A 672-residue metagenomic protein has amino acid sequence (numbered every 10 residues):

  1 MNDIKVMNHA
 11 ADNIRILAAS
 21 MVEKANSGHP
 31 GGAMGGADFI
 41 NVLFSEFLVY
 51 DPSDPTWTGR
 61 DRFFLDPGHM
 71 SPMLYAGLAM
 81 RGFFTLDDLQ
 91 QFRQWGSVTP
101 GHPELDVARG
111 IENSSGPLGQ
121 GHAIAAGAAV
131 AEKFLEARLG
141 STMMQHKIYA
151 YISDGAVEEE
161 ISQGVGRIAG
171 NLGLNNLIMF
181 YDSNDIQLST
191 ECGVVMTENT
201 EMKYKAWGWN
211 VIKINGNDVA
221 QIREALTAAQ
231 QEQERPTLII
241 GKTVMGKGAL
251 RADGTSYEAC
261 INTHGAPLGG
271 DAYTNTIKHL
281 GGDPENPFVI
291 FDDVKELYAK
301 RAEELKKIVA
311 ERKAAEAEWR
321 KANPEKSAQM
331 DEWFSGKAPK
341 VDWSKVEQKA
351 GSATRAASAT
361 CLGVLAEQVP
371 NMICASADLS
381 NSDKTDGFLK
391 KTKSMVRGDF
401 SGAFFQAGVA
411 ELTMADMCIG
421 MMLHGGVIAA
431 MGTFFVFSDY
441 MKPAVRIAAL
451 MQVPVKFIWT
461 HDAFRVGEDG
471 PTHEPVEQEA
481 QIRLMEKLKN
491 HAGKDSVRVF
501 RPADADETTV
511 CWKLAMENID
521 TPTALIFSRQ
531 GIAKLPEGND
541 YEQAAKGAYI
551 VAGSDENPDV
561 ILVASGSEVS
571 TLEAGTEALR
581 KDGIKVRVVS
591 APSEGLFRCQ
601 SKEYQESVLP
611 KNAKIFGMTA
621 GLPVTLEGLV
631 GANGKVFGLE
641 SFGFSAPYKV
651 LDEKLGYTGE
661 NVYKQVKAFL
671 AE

Functional and structural regions predicted by a protein language model:
M1-K147, E296, A302-I526, G531 (+2 more regions): Thiamine diphosphate
D66, S153-D154, N217, A410 (+2 more regions): Structured loop/turn residues at secondary-structure junctions
Q94-D106, I124, V130, F134-Q145 (+5 more regions): Thiamine diphosphate
Y149, I373, I561-V563: Conserved beta-strand elements of the Class I
A150-Y151, M179, A375, F616: Residue-level marker for buried hydrophobic side chains located in beta-strands that build the well-ordered beta-sheet
G155-I161: Short acidic, Gly/Ser-rich segments with clustered Asp/Glu that frequently serve as metal-coordination loops in enzyme
I277-I308: Non-catalytic, alpha-helical, charged scaffold/linker segments that couple or flank catalytic or architectural cores
